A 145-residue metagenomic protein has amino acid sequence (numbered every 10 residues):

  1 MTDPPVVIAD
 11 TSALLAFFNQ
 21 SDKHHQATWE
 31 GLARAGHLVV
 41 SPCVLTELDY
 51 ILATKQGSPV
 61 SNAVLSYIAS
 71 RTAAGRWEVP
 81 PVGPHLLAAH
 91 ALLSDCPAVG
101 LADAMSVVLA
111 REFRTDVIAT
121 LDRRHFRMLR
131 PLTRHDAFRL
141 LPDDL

Functional and structural regions predicted by a protein language model:
M1-P4, V107, R111-L145: Acidic, PIN/NYN-like endoribonuclease modules and their adjacent C-terminal/linker elements
M1-V40, A53-S66, L132-T133, D144-L145: Short, well-structured N-terminal submotif of metal-dependent ribonuclease cores
T2, W77-L121: Active-site neighborhoods of divalent-metal-dependent phosphate/nucleic-acid chemistry enzymes
A13-L14, V44, H85, M105-S106 (+1 more regions): Alpha-helix capping/helix-boundary segments
V44-Y50: Short active-site-proximal "capping" loops at secondary-structure junctions
Y50-A53, R111: Short glycine/serine- and small hydrophobic-enriched flexible loop segments
Y67-V82, L86-L87, D95, A102 (+1 more regions): Short acidic, glycine/proline-enriched helix-loop-strand junctions
